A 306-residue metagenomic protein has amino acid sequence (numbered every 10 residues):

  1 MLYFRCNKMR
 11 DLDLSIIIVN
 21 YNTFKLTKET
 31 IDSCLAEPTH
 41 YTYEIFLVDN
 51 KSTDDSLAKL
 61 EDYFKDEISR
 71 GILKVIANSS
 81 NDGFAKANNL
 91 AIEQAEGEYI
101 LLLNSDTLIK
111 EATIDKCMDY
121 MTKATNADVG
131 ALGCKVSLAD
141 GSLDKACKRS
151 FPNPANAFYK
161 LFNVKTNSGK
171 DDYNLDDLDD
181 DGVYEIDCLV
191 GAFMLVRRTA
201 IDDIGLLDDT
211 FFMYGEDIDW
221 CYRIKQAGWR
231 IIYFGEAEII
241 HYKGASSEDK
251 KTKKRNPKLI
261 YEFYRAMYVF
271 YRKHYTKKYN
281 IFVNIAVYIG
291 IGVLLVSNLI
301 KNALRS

Functional and structural regions predicted by a protein language model:
M1-A36: N-proximal low-complexity "stem/linker" segments adjacent to membrane-targeting elements
S33, D49-L60, S80: A conserved acidic beta->alpha catalytic loop
A77-A95, K116: Glycine-rich, basic loop-to-helix element that forms the pyrophosphate-binding segment of sugar-nucleotide handling
I100: Short aromatic/hydrophobic "clamp" motif used to bind/position activated sugar donors
E111-A146: Conserved donor NDP-sugar-binding/catalytic core segment of glycosyltransferases
F151-D187: Short, flexible, basic/aromatic active-site loop/helix in glycosyltransferases
L178-E238: A short, conserved alpha-helix in the catalytic core of glycosyltransferases
Y222-L304: Active-site-adjacent helix/loop segment of glycosyltransferases that harbors family-specific signature motifs
